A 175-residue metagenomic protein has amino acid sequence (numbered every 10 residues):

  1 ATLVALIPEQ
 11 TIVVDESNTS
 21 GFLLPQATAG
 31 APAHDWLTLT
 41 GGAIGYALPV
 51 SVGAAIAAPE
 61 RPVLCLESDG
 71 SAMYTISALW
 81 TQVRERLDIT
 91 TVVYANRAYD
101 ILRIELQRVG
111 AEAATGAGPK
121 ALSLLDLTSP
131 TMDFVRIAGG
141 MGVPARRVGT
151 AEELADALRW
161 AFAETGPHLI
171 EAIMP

Functional and structural regions predicted by a protein language model:
A1-E60: Active-site diphosphate/adenylate-binding microenvironment
E9-T11, R61-P62, L87, G166: Short coil/turn segments at beta-strand junctions that form active-site/ligand-binding loops
V13-V14, L37, L64, T90 (+1 more regions): Structural detector of well-ordered beta-strand residues that form the stable sheet scaffold of enzyme domains
G21-F22, A43-G45, A72-M73, R97-I101: Short gly/pro/ser/thr-enriched loop/turn and capping motifs at secondary-structure boundaries
L23-A29, P49, I76-L79, I101-L106: Short acidic, glycine/serine/threonine-rich loops at helix termini
E60-Y74, I89-Y94: A short, small-residue-rich loop immediately preceding and capping a beta-strand
E85-P175: Thiamine diphosphate
